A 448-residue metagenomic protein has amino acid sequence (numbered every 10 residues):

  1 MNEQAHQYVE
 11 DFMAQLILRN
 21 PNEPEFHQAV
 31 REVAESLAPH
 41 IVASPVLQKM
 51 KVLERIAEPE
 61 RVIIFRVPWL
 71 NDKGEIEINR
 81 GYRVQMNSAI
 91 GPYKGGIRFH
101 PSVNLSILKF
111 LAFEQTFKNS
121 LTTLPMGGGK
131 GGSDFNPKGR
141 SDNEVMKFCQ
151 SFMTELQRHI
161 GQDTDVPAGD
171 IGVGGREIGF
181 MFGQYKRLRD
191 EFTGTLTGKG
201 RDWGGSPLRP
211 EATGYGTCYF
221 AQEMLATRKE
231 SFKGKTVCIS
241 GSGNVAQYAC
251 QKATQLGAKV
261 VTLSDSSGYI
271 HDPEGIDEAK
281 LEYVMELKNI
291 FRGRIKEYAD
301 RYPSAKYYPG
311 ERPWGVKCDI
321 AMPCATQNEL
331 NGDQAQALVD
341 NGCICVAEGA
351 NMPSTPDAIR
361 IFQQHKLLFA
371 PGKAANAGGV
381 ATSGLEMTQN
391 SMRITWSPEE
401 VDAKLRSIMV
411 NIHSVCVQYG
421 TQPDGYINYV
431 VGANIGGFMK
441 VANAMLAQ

Functional and structural regions predicted by a protein language model:
M1-L208, K440-Q448: N-terminal ligand-binding/catalytic initiation module
N2-A29, M224, A337-Q448: Adenosine-phosphate binding glycine-rich loop
Q7, P21-Q28, E32, L47 (+23 more regions): Conserved active-site and cofactor/substrate-binding residues in soluble primary-metabolism enzymes
L70-D72, R83-A89, N104, R140 (+10 more regions): Short, glycine-/Ser/Thr-/acidic-enriched flexible segments
L108-L111, M181, T217-L225, A249 (+3 more regions): Buried hydrophobic packing segments
T164-A168, E191-L196, I239, T262-D265 (+5 more regions): General beta-strand structural signal in soluble alpha/beta enzymes
T197-G200, G205-K317: Glycine-rich phosphate/diphosphate-binding loop of Rossmann-like nucleotide-binding domains
G268-F369, A374: Rossmann-like adenosine-cofactor binding region
